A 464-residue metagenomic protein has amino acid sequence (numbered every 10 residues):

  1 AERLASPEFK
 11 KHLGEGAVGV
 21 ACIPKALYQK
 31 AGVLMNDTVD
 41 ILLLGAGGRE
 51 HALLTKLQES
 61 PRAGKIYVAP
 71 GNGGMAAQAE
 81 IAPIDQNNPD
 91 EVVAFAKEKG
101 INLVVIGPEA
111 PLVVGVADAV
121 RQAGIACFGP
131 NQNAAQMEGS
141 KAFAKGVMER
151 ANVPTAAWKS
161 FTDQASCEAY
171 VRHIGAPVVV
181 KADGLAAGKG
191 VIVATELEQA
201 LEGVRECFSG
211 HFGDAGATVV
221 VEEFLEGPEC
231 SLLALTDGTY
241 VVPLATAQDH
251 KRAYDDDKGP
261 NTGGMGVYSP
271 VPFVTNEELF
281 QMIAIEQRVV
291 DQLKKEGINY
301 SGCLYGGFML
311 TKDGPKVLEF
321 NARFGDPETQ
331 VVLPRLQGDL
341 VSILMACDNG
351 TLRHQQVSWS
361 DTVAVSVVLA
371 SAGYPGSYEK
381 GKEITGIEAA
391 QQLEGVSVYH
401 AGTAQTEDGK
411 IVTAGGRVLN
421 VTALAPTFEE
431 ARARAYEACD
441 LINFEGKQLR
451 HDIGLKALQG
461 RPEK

Functional and structural regions predicted by a protein language model:
F9, L13, V18, L34-N133: ATP-binding N-terminal substructure of ATP-dependent carboxylate-amine bond-forming enzymes
K25-L34: Short, Lys/Arg-enriched N-terminal segments with co-localized hydrophobic residues within the first ~10-30 amino acids
F128-G190: A conserved helix-loop-beta module that forms one wall/lid of the active-site cleft in ATP-utilizing catalytic domains
A194-T329: Internal nucleotide-binding/catalytic subdomain
M282-L304, N321-L393, T406: Active-site "cap" helix and flanking loop/linker of ATP-utilizing ligase/carboxylase catalytic domains
T413-K464: Generic C-terminus detector
